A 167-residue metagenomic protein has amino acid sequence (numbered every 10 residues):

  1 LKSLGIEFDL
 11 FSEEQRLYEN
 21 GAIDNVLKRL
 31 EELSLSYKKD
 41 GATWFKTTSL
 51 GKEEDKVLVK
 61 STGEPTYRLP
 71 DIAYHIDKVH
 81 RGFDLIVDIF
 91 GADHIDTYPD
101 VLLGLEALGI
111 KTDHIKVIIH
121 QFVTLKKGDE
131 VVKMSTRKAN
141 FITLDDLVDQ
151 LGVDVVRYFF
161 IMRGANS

Functional and structural regions predicted by a protein language model:
L1-R29, Y37-D40, K78-G91, D113-Q121: Conserved alpha/beta enzyme-core scaffolds, especially Rossmann-like or related mixed alpha/beta domains that build
S3, L33, Q150, D154: Change "in soluble alpha/beta enzymes" to "in soluble alpha/beta proteins
I6, S12-E13, E53, D129 (+1 more regions): Residue-level signal for pocket-adjacent positions within structured domains
E7, E14, D71, H94 (+1 more regions): A general marker of short, structured functional hotspots
E7-D9, Y18-E19, K46, L58-V59 (+4 more regions): Generic, ordered loop/turn and secondary-structure boundary motif
E14-N20, T43-L50, I118-K126, R163-N166: A glycine-rich phosphate-binding loop feature that marks nucleotide/adenosyl-phosphate handling sites
N20-H80, L105: A contiguous, basic/glycine-rich beta-loop/short-helix subdomain that forms a polymer-engagement track
H75, V79-S167: Catalytic adenosine-cofactor/nucleotide-binding cores of aminoacyl-tRNA synthetases and other
